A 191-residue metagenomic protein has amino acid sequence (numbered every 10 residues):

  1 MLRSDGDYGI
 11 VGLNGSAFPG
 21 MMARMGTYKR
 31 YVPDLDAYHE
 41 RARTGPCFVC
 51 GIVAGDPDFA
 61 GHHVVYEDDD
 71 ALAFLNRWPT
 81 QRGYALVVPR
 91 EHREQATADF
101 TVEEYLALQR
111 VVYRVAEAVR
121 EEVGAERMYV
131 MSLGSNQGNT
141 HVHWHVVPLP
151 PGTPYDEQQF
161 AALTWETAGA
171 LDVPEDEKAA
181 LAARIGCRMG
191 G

Functional and structural regions predicted by a protein language model:
D7-G191: HIT superfamily nucleotide-processing domains
